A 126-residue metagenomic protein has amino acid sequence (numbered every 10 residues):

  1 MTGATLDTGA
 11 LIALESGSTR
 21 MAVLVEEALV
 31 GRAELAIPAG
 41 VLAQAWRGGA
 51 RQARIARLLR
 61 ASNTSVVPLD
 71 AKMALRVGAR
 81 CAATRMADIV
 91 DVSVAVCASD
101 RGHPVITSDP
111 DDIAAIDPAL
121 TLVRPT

Functional and structural regions predicted by a protein language model:
M1-I37, W46-S62, T126: Short, well-structured N-terminal submotif of metal-dependent ribonuclease cores
A10-L11, V41, M73, S93-V94 (+1 more regions): Alpha-helix capping/helix-boundary segments
A45, D88-P104: Acidic, metal-associated active-site segment
A50, S108-D111: Short, polar loop motifs at secondary-structure junctions
N63-T84: Acidic catalytic patch
T64, P118-P125: Active-site regions of enzymes building and remodeling cell-envelope glycoconjugates
D111-A119: Short loop/helix-cap segments at secondary-structure boundaries that form the rim of catalytic
